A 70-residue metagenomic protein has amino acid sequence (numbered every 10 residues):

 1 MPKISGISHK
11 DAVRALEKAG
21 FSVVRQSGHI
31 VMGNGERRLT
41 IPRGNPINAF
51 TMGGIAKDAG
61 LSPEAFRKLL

Functional and structural regions predicted by a protein language model:
M1-R25, I30-G33, R37: N-terminal first-folded block
K10-D11, K18, G44-L70: C-terminal structural segments of small proteins and small subunits
T40-P42: Recognition helix of helix-turn-helix/homeodomain-like DNA-binding domains that insert into the DNA major groove
